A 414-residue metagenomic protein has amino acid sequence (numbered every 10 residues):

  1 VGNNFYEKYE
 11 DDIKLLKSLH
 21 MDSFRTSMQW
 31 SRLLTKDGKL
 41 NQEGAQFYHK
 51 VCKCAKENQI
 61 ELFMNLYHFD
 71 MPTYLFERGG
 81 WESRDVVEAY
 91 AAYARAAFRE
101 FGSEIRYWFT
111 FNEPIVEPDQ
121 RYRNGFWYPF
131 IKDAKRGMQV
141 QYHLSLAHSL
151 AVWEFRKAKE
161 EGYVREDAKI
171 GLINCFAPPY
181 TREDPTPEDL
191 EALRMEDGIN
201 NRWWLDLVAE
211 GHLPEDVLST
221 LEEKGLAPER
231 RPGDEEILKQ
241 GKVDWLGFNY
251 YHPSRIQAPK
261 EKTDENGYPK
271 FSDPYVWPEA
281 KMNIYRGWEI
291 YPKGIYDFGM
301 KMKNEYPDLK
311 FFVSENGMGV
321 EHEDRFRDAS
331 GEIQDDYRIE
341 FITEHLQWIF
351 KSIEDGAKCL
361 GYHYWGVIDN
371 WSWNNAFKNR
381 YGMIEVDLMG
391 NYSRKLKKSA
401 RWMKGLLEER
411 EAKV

Functional and structural regions predicted by a protein language model:
V1-N41, A45, V51-C54: N-terminal structural segment of carbohydrate-active enzymes
Q46-V414: Active-site region of glycoside hydrolase catalytic domains
